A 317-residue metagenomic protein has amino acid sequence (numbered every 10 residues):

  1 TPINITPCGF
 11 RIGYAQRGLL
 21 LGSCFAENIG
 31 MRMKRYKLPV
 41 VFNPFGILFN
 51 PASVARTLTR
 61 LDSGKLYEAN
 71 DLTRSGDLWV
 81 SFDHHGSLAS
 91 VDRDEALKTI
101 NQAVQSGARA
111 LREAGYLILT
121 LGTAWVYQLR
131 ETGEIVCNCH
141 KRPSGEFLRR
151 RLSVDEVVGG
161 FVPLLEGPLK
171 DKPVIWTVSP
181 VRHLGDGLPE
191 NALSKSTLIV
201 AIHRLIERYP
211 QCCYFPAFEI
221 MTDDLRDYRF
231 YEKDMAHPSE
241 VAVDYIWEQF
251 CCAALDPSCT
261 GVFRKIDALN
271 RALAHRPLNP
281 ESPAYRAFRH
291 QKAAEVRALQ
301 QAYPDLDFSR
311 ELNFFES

Functional and structural regions predicted by a protein language model:
T1-S317: Extracellular glycan-modifying ectodomains
